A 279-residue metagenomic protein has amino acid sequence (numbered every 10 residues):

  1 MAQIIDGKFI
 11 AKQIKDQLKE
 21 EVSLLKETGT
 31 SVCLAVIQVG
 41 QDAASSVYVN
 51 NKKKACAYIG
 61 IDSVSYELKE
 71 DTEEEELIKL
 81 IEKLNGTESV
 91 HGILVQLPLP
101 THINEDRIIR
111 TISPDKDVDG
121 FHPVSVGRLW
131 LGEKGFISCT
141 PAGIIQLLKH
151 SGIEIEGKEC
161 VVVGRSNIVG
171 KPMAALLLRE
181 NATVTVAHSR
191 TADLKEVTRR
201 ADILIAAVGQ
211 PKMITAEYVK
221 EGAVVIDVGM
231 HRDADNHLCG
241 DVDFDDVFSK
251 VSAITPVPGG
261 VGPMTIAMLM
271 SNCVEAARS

Functional and structural regions predicted by a protein language model:
M1-T30: Positively charged, low-complexity intrinsically disordered leader regions
Q41-K53, G135-V224, H237-F248: Glycine-rich phosphate/diphosphate-binding loop of Rossmann-like nucleotide-binding domains
C56-E70, V184-V186: Short beta-strand elements in bilobed, periplasmic/extracellular small-molecule ligand-binding domains
E76-E88: Short, well-structured alpha-helical segments in soluble
V95-I155: Anion-binding alpha/beta catalytic cores of soluble intermediary-metabolism enzymes, centered on
P98, V208-Q210, G229-M230: Short glycine-/small-residue-rich Rossmann-like dinucleotide-binding loops
T101-H102, K212-I214, D233-A234: Short glycine-rich, flexible loops that bind phosphorylated cofactors or substrates
D106-H122, V126, G229-S279: Rossmann-fold NAD(P)-binding glycine/threonine-rich loop
